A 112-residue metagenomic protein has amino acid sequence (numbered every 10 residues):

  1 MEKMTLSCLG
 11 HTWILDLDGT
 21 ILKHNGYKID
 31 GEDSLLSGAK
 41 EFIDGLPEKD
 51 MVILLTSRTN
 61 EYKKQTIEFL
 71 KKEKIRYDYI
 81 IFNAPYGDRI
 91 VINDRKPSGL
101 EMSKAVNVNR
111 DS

Functional and structural regions predicted by a protein language model:
M1-S112: HAD-like aspartate-dependent phosphatase fold
